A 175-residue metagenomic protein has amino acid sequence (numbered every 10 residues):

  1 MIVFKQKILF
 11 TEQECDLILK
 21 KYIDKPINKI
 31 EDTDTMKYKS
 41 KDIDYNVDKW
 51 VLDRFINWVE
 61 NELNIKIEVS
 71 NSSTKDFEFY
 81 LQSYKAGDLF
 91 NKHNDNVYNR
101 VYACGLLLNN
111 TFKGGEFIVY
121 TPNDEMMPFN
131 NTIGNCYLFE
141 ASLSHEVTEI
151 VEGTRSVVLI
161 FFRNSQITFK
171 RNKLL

Functional and structural regions predicted by a protein language model:
M1-S73, L175: Non-heme Fe(II)/2-oxoglutarate
I56, E60, N64-L175: Catalytic core of non-heme Fe(II) oxygenases with the double-stranded beta-helix
